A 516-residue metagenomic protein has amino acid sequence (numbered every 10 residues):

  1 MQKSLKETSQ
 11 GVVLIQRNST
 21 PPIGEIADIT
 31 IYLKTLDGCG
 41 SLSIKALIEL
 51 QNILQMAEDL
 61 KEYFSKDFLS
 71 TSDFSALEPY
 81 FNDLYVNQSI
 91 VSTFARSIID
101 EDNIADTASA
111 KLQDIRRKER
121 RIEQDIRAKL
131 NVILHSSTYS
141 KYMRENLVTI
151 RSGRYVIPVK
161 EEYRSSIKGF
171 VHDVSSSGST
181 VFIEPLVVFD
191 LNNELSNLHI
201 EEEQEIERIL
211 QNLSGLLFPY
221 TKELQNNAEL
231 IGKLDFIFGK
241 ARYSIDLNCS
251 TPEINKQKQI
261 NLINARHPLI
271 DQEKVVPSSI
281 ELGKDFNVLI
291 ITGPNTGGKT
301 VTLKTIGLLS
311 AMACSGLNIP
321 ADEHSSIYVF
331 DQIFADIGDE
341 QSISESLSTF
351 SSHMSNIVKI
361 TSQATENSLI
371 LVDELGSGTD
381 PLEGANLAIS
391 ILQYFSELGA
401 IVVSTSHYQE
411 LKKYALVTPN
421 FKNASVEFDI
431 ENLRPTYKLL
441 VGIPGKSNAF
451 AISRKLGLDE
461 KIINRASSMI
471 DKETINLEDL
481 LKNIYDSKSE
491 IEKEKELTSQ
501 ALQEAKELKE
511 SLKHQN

Functional and structural regions predicted by a protein language model:
M1, Q55-A105, G153-V156, K160-S165 (+2 more regions): Amphipathic heptad-repeat alpha-helical coiled-coil/stalk segments that mediate oligomerization, filament/stalk
M1-K111, I115, Y220-E223, N227-K233 (+1 more regions): Conserved amphipathic alpha-helical "coupling/scaffold" segments that transmit conformational changes between domains
Q16-I23, L47, E207, S214-F218 (+5 more regions): Extended, Lys/Glu-rich alpha-helical coiled-coil stalks
D37-S43, S65-L69, L130-N146, G239-S250 (+1 more regions): Active-site phosphate-binding and catalytic loops of NTP-dependent enzymes
Y85-D100, D190-Q211: Extended, charged coiled-coil "arm/hinge" scaffolds of SMC/Rad50-like chromosome-maintenance ATPases and other large
Q113-Y163: Extended, Lys/Arg-enriched charged tracts that mediate electrostatic binding to polyanionic substrates
L247-S250, N255-K493: ATPase nucleotide-binding head domains, primarily ABC-like/P-loop NTPase cores
T498-N516: Terminal-proximal interaction/regulatory segments of ATP-powered molecular machines
